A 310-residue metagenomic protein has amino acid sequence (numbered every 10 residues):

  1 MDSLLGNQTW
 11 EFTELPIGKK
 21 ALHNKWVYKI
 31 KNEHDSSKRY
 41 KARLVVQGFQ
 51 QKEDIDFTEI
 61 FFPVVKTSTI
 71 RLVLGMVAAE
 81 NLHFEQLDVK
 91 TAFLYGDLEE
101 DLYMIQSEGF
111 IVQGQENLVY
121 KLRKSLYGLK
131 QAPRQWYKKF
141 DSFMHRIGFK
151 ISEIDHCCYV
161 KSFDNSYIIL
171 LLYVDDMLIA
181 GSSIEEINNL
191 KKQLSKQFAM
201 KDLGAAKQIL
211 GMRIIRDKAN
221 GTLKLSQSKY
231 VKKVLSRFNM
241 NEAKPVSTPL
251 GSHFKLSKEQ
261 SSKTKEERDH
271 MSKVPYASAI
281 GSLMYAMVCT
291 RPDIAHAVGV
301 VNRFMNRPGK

Functional and structural regions predicted by a protein language model:
M1-K310: Long, low-complexity, charge-biased intrinsically disordered regions
